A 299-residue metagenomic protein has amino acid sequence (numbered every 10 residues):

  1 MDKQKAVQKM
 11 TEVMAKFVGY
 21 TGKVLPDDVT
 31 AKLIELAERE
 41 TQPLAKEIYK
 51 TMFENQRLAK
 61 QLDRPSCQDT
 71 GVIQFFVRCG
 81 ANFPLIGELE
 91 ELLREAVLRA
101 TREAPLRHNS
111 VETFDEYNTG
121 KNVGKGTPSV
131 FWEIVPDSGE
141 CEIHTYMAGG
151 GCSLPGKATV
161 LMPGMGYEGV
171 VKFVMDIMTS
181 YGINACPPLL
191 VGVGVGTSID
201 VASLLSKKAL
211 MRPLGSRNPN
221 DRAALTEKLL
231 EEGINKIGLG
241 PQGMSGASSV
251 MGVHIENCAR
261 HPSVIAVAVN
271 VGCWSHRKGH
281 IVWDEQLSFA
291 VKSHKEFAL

Functional and structural regions predicted by a protein language model:
M1-L299: Non-transmembrane, aqueous-exposed alpha-helical and coiled segments at domain scale
